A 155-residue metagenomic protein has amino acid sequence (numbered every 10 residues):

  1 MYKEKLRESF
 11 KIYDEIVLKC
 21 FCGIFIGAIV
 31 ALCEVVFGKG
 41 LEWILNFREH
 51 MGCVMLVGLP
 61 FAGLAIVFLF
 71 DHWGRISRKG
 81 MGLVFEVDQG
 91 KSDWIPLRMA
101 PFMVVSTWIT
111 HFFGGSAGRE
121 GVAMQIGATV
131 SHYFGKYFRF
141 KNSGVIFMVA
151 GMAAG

Functional and structural regions predicted by a protein language model:
M1-G155: Alpha-helical transmembrane segments and immediately membrane-proximal extracytoplasmic
